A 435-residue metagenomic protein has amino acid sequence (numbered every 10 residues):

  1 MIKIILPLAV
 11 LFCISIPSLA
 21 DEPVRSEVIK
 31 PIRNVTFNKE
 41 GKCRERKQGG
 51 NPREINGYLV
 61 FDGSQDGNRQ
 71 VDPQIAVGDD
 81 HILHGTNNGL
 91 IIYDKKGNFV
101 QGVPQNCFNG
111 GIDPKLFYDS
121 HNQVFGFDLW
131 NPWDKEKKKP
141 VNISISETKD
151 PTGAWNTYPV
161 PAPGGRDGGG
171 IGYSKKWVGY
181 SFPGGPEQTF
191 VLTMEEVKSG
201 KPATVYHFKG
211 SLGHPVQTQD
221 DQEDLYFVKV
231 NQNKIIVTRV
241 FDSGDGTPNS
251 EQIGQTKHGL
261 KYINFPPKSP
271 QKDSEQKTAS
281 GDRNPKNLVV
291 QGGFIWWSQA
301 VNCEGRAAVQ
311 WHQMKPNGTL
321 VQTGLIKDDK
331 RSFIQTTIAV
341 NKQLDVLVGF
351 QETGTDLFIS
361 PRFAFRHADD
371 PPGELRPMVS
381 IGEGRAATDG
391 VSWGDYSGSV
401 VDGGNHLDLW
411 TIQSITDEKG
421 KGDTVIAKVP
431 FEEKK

Functional and structural regions predicted by a protein language model:
M1-I4: Positively charged n-region of N-terminal signal peptides that target proteins for export
P7-S15: Bacterial N-terminal signal peptides
I16-A20: Sec/Tat signal peptide C-region and signal peptidase I cleavage site
D21-K435: C-terminal PAP-associated
